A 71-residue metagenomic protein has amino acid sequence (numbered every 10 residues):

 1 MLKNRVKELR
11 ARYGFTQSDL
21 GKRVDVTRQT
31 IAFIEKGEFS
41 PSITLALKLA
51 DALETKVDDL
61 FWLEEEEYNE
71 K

Functional and structural regions predicted by a protein language model:
N4-R23: Short basic helix-loop element that most often maps to the first helix and adjoining turn of HTH DNA-binding modules
Q17, R28, A46: Helix-turn-helix DNA-binding elements, focusing on the entry/boundary residues of the two helices that contact DNA
T27-F39: Recognition helix of helix-turn-helix/homeodomain-like DNA-binding domains that insert into the DNA major groove
E38-K48, E67: Short, basic-rich loop-to-helix N-cap that marks the start of a DNA-contacting helix
T44-D59: DNA major-groove recognition helix of helix-turn-helix/homeodomain DNA-binding modules
F61-K71: Short, charged recognition helix plus adjacent turn of helix-turn-helix-like nucleic-acid-binding domains
